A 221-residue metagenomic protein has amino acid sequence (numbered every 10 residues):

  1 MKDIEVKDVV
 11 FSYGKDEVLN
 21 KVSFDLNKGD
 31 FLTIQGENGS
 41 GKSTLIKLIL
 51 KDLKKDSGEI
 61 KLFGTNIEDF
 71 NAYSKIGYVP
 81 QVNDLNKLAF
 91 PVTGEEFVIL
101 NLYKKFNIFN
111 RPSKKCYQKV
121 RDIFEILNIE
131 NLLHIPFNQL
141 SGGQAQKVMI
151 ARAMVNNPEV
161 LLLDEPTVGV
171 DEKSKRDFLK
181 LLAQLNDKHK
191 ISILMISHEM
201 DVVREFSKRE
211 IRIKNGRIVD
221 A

Functional and structural regions predicted by a protein language model:
L50: Helix-to-loop junction immediately C-terminal to a conserved catalytic motif
G58-A72: Conserved ABC transporter NBD signature motif
S113-L132: Conserved ABC ATPase "signature" region
P136-L140: Conserved ABC ATPase signature
N157: Conserved catalytic motifs of ABC-family nucleotide-binding domains
L161-D164: Catalytic Walker B motif of ABC-type/P-loop ATPase nucleotide-binding domains
S197-H198: H-loop/switch region of ABC-family ATPase nucleotide-binding domains
